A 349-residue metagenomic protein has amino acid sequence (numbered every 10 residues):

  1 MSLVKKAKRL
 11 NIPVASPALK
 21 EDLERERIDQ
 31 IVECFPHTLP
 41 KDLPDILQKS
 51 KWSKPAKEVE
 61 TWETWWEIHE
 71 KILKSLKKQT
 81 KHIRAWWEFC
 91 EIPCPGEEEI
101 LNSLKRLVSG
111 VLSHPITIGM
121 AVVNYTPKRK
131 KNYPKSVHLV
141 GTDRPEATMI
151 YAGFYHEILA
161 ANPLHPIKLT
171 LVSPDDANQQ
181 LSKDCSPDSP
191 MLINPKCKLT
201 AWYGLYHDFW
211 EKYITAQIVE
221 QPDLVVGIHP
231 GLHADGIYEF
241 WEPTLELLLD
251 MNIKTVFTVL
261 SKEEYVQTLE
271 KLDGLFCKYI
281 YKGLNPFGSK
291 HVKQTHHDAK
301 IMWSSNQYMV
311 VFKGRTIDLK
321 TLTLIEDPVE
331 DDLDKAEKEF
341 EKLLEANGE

Functional and structural regions predicted by a protein language model:
S2-L224, I228-I237, L249-K254, T258 (+1 more regions): Positively charged, amphipathic N-terminal segments that serve as targeting/anchoring signals
E239-P243: Non-core capping and flanking segments associated with repeat-based/extracellular domains
E246-E349: C-terminal functional extensions of proteins
